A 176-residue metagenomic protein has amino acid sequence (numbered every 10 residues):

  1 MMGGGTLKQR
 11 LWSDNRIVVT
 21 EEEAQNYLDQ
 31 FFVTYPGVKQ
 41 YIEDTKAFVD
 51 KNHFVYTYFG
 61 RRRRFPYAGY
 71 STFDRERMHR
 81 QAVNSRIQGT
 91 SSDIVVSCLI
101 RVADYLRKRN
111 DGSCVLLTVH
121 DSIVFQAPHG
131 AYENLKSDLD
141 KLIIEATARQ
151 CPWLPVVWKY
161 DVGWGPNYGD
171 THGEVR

Functional and structural regions predicted by a protein language model:
M1-R176: Conserved catalytic core of nucleotide polymerization and phosphodiester-bond processing enzymes
